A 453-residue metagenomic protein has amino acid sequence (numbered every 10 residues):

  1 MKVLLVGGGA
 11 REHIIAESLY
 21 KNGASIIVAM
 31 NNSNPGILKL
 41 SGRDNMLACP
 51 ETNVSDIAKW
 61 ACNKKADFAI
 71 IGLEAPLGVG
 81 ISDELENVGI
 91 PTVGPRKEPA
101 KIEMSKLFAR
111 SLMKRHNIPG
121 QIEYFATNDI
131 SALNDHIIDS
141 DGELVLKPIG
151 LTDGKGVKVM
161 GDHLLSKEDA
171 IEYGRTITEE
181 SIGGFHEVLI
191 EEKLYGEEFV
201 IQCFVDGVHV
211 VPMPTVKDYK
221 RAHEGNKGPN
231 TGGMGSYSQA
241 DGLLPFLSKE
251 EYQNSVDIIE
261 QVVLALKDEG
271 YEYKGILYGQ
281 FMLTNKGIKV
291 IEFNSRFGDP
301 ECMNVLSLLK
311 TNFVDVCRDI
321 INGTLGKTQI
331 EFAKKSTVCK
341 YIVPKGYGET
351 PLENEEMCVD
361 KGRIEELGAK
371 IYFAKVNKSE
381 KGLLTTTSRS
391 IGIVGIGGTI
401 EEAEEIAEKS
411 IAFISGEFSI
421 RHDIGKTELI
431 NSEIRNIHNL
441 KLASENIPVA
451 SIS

Functional and structural regions predicted by a protein language model:
M1-K97: ATP-binding N-terminal substructure of ATP-dependent carboxylate-amine bond-forming enzymes
V93-G156: A conserved helix-loop-beta module that forms one wall/lid of the active-site cleft in ATP-utilizing catalytic domains
V157-P300: Internal nucleotide-binding/catalytic subdomain
E179-G183, V263, K409-G425: Short arginine-rich
Q253-Y278, N294-G368, K378-S379: Active-site "cap" helix and flanking loop/linker of ATP-utilizing ligase/carboxylase catalytic domains
R389-G397: Short, well-ordered beta-strand elements within core beta-sheets of diverse protein domains
I424-S453: A cross-kingdom feature marking charged/low-complexity
